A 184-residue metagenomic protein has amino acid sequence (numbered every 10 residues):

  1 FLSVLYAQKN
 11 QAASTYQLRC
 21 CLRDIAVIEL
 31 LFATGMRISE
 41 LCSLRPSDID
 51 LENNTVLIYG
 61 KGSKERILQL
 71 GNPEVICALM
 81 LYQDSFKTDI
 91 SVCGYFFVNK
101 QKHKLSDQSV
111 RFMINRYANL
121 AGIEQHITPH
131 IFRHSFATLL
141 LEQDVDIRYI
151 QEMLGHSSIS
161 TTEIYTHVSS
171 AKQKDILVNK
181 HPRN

Functional and structural regions predicted by a protein language model:
F1-N184: Conserved catalytic core of the tyrosine transesterase superfamily
